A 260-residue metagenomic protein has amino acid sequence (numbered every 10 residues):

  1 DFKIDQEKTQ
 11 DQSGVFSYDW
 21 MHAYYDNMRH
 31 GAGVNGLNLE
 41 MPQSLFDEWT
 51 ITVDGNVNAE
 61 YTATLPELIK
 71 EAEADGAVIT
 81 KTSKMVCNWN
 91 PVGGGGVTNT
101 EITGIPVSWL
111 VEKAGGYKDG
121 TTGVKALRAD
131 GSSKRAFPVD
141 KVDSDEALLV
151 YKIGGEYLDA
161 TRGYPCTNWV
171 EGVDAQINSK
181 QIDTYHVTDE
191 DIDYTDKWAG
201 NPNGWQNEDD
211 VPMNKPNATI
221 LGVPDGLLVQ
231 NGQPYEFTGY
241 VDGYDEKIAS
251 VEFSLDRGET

Functional and structural regions predicted by a protein language model:
D1-T52, A74, E112-T260: Extended, aromatic/histidine-rich regions of cofactor-dependent oxidoreductases associated with respiratory
E40-K84: Conserved oxyanion/phosphate-binding beta-strand-loop segments in alpha/beta enzyme cores
D54-G55, C87-T100: Second-shell loop/turn segments in exported
N58-E60, P91-G94, G131-S133: A short acidic, glycine/proline-enriched capping/turn motif at secondary-structure boundaries, especially helix N-cap
A63-P66, G95, T100, A147 (+1 more regions): Flexible, active-site-adjacent loop/turn segments at secondary-structure boundaries
T64, I102-P106, L110, A114: Short, structural beta-strand-to-alpha-helix junction motif
V97-G104, N168: Extended catalytic/binding region for NAD+/ADP-ribose chemistry, centered on the ART fold
